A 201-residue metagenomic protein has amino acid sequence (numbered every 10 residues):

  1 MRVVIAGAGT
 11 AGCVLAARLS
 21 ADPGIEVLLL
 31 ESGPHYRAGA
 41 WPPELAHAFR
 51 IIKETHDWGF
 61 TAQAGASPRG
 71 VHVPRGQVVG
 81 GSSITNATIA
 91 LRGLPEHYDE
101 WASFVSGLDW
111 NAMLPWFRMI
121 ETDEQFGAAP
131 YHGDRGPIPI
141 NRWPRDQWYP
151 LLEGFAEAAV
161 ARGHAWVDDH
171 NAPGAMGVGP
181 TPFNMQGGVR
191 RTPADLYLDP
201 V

Functional and structural regions predicted by a protein language model:
M1-R118: N-terminal glycine-rich phosphate/pyrophosphate-binding loop and immediately adjacent elements
F104-V201: Conserved redox-cofactor binding core of oxidoreductases
